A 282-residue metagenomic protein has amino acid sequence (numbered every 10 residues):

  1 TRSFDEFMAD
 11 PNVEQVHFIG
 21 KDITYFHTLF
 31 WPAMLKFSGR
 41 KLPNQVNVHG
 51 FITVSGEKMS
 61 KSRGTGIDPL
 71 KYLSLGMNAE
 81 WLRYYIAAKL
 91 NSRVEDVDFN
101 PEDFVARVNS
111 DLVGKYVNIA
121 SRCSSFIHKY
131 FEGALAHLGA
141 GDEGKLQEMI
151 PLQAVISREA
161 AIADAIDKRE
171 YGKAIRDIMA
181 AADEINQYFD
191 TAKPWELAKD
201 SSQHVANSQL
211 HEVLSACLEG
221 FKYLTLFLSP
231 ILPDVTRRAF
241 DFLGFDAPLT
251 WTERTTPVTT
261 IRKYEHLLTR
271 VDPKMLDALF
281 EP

Functional and structural regions predicted by a protein language model:
T1, A120-I162, A182, N186-V205: Conserved, charged catalytic cores of large soluble enzymes
T1-I19, S38-Q45: NTP-dependent nucleotidyl-transfer catalytic core
M8-I19, D98-N109, A163: Glycine- and acidic
F18-I23, L73-S74, F104-K115, Q147-V155 (+4 more regions): Secondary-structure capping and boundary motifs in well-ordered enzyme cores
D22-S38: Metal-dependent nuclease catalytic cores in nucleic-acid-processing enzymes, especially RNase H-like/related
H27, Y116, I178, P233: Residue-level signal for inorganic ion chemistry
G50-D142, F245-L267: Catalytic adenosine-cofactor/nucleotide-binding cores of aminoacyl-tRNA synthetases and other
V97, D164, R169-E170, M179-P282: Basic, alpha-helical terminal appendages of large translation-related enzymes
